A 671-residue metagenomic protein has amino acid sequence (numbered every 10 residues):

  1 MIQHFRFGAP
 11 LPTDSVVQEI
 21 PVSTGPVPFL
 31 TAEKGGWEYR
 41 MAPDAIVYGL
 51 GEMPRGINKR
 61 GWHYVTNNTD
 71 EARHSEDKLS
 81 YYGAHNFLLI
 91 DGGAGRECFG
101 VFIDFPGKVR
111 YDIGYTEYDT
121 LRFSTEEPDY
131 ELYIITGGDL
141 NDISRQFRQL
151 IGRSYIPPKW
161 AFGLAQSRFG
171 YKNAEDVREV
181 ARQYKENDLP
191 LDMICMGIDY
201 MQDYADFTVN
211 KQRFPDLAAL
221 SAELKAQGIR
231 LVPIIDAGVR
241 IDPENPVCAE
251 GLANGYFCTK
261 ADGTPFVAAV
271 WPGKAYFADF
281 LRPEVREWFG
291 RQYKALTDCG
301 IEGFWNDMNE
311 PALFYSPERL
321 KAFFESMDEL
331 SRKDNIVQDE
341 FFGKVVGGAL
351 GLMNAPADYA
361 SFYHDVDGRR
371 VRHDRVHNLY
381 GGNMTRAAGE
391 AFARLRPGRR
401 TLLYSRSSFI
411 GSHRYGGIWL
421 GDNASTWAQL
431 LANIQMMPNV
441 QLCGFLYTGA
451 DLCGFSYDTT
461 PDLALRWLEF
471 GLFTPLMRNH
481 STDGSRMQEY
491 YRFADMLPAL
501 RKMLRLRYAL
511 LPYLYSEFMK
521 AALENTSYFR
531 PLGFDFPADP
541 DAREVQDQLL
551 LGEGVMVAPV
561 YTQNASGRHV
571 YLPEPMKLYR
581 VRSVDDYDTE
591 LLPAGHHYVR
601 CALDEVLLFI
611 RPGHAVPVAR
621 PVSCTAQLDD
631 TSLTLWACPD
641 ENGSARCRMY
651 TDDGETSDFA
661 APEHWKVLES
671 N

Functional and structural regions predicted by a protein language model:
M1-A161, R168-G170, A174, A181-E186 (+7 more regions): Catalytic and substrate-binding clefts that recognize carbohydrates or anionic sugar/phosphate headgroups
E33, M41-P43, D91, F102-F105 (+13 more regions): Glycine-rich, histidine-containing beta strand-loop boundary motifs that form or position
Y64-T66, Y81-A84, R178, R286 (+3 more regions): Short, hydrophobic/amphipathic alpha-helical packing segments that form internal helix faces or helix-helix interfaces
S75, L379, N383-T401, S407-I418 (+3 more regions): Catalytic core of carbohydrate-active enzymes
D77-K78, S154-P157, S167-P215, A219-S221: A conserved hydrophobic secondary-structure block that centers on an alpha-helix together with its immediately flanking
Y82-N86, R96-C98, P106, D129 (+10 more regions): Extracellular structured ligand-interaction cores
F87, I143, F147, Y184 (+4 more regions): A residue-level signal for conserved active-site and pocket-lining positions in enzyme catalytic cores
P190-L500, F536: Aromatic- and carboxylate-enriched substrate-binding clefts and catalytic-loop regions of carbohydrate-active enzymes
